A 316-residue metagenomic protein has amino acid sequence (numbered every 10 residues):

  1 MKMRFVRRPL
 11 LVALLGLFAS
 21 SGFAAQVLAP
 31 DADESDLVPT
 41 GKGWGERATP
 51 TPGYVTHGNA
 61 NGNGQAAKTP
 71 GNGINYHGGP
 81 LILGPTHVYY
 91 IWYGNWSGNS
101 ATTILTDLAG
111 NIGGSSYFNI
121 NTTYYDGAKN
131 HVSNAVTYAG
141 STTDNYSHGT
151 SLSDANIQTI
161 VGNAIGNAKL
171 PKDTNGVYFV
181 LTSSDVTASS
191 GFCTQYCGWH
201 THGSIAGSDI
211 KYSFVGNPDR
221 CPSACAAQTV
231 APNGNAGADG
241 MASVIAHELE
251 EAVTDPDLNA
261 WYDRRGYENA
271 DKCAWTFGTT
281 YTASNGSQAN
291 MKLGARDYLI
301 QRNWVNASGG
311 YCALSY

Functional and structural regions predicted by a protein language model:
K2-L11: Bacterial N-terminal signal peptides that target proteins for export
V12, L17-F18, G22-Y76, Y93 (+3 more regions): N-terminal zymogen propeptides
G84-V88, D173-Y178, S208-K211, A238: Loop/turn elements at helix/coil->beta-strand transitions in domains of secreted/extracellular proteins
Y90, S243-D255: Active-site recognition of the HExxH zinc-binding catalytic motif
G94-G98, D126-N130, S183-S189, P218-P222 (+2 more regions): Solvent-exposed loop/turn segments at secondary-structure junctions within structured extracellular/periplasmic domains
W96-S147, R264-Y267: Active-site-surrounding "flap" and adjacent substrate/cofactor-binding loops of secreted or lumenal enzymes, prototyped
S133-G203: Active-site-proximal segments of metallohydrolase catalytic domains
Q195-D239, D255-Y316: Metalloprotease/metallohydrolase-associated module, dominated by Zn2+-dependent proteases
